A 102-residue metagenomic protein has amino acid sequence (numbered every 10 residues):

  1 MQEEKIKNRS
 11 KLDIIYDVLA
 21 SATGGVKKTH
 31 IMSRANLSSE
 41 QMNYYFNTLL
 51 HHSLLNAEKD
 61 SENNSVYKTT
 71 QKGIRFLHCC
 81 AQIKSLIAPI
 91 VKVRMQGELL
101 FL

Functional and structural regions predicted by a protein language model:
M1-Y16: Short alpha-helical segments that sit at the start of domains
Q2, A81-L102: Amphipathic alpha-helical dimerization/coiled-coil segments that flank or bridge DNA-binding/regulatory modules
I15-L19, L77: Hydrophobic residues on short alpha-helical segments
S21-K27: Short capping segments at the starts of secondary-structure elements
H30-R34: A short acidic, leucine-rich amphipathic alpha-helix
L37-H52: Short amphipathic alpha-helical interaction segments
L50-D60: A short, conserved structural fragment
E62-C80: Basic, amphipathic "hinge/linker" alpha-helix immediately C-terminal to the N-terminal HTH DNA-binding motif
